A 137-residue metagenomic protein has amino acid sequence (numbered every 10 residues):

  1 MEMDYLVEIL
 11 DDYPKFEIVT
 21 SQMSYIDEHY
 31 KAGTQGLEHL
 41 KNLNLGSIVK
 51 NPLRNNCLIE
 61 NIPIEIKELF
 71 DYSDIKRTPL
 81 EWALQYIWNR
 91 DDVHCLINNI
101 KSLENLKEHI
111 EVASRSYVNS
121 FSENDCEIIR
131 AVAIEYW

Functional and structural regions predicted by a protein language model:
M1-W137: Beta/alpha (TIM)-barrel catalytic core signal, keyed to glycine-rich beta->alpha loops juxtaposed to Asp/Glu that bind
